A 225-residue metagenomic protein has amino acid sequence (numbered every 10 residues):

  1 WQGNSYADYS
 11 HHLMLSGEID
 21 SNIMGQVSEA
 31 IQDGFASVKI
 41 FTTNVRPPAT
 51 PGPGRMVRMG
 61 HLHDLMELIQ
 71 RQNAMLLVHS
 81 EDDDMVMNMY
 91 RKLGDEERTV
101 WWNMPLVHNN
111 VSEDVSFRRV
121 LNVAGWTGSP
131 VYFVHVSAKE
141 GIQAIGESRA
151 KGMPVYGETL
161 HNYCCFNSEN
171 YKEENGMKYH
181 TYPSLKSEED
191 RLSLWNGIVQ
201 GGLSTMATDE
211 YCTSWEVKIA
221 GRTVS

Functional and structural regions predicted by a protein language model:
W1-N4, L13: Metal-associated gating/positioning segment near the N- to mid-region
L13-L15, T159: Residues at the C-termini of beta-strands that transition into short coil/loop
S16-D20: Active-site beta->alpha loop and helix N-cap motifs at the rims of alpha/beta catalytic domains
S21-M206: Histidine/acidic residue-rich metal-binding segments in metalloenzymes
G202-E216: Catalytic adenosine-cofactor/nucleotide-binding cores of aminoacyl-tRNA synthetases and other
V217-S225: A beta-strand-loop signature enriched in Asp, Gly, Thr, and Trp that corresponds to the sialidase/neuraminidase Asp-box
